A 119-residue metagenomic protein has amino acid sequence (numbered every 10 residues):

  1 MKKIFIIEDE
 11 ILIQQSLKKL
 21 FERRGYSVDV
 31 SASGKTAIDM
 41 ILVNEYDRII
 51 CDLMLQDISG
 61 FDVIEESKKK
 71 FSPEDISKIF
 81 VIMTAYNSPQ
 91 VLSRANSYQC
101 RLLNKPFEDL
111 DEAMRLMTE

Functional and structural regions predicted by a protein language model:
E8: Conserved acidic carboxylate
I11-D29: Two-component/phosphorelay signaling modules centered on CheY-like receiver
V30-R48: Acidic, metal-coordinating helix/loop segments flanking the phosphotransfer/catalytic sites of two-component signaling
S33, S59-E65: Acidic catalytic/metal-coordinating carboxylates
D52: Active-site residues of response regulator receiver
Q56: The feature encodes the CheY-like receiver
D62, Y86-N104: Alpha4 helix (beta4-alpha4-beta5 surface) of REC/receiver domains from two-component response regulators
